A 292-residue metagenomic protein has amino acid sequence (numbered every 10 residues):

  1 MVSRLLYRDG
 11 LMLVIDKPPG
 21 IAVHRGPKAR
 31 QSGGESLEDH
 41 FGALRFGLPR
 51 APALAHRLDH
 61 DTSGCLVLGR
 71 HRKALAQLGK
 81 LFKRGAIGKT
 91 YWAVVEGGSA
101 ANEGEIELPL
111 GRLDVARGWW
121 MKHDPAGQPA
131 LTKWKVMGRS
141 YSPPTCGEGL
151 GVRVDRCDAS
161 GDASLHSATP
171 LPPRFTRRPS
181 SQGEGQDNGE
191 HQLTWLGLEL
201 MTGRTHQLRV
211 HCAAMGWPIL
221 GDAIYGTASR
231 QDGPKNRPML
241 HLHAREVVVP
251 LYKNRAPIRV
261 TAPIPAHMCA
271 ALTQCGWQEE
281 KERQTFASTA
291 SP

Functional and structural regions predicted by a protein language model:
M1-L131, K135-Y141, T145, R153-L171 (+9 more regions): RNA pseudouridine synthases
G33-F41, K83, C157, F175 (+1 more regions): Pseudouridine synthase
